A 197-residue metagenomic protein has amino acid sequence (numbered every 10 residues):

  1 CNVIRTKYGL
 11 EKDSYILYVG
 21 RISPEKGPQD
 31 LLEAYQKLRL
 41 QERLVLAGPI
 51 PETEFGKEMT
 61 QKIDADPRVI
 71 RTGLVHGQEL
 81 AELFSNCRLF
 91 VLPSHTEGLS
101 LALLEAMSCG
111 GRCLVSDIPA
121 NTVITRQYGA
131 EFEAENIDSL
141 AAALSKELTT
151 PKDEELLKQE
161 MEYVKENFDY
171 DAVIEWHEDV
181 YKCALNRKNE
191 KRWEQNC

Functional and structural regions predicted by a protein language model:
I4, G9-K26, L32-Q36, V45-A47: Conserved donor-binding/catalytic core segment of Leloir-type glycosyltransferases
V19, R43-K57, I70-L74: Glycosyltransferase donor-sugar binding loop
L74-V75, E82-C87: Short alpha-helical donor nucleotide-sugar binding micro-motif in glycosyltransferases
H95: Aromatic "clamp/platform" in nucleotide-sugar-dependent glycosyltransferases that forms part of the donor/acceptor
R112-V115: Short hydrophobic beta-strand element within catalytic cores of glycosyltransferases and related nucleotide-activated
A130-D138, K146-P151: Conserved acidic donor-binding segment of nucleotide-sugar-dependent glycosyltransferases
D153-N167, D179: A short, well-ordered alpha-helix in the C-terminal region of glycosyltransferases
